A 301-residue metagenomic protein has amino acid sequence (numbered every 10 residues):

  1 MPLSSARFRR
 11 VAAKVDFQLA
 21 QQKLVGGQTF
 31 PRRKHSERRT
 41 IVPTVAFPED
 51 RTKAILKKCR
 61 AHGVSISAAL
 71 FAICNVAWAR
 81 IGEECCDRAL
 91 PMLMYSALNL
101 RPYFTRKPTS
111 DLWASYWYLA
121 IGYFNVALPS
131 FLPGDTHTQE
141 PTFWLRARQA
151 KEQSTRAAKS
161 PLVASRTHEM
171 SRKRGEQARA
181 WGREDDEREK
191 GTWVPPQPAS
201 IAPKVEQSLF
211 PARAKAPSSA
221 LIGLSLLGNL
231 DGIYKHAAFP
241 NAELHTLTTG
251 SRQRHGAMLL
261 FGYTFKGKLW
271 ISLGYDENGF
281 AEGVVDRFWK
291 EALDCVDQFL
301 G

Functional and structural regions predicted by a protein language model:
M1-D50, L100-D111, P141, L145 (+2 more regions): Short amphipathic alpha-helices and their capping loops
T44, L56, A79-G301: Acyl-thioester-dependent acyl-group transfer interface
D50-H62: Surface-exposed, Lys/Arg-rich phosphate-binding patches that contact polyanionic backbones
I66-N75: Short amphipathic alpha-helical segments
